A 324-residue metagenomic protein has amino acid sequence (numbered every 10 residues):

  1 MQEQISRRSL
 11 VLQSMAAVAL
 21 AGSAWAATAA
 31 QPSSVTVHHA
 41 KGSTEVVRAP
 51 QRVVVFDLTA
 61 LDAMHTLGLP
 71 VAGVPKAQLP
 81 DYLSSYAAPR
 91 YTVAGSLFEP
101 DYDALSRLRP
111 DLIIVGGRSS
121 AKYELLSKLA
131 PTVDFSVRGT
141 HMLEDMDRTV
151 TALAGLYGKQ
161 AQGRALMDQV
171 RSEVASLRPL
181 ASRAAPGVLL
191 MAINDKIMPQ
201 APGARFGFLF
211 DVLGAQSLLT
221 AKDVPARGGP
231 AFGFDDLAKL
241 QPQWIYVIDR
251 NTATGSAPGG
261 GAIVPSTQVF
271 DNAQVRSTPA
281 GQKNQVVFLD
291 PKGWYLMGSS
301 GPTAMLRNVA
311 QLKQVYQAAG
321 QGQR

Functional and structural regions predicted by a protein language model:
Q2-A17: N-terminal secretory signal peptides and thylakoid transit peptides that target proteins across membranes
Q4, G22-S34, S43-T44: C-terminal segment of N-terminal export signals and the immediately downstream linker at the start of the mature
R52, L58-R107: A short, structured surface patch at a secondary-structure boundary
R52-F56, A60-M64, Q162-L219: Basic- and aromatic-lined ligand-binding clefts that recognize polyanionic substrates
R109-V115, P131, Q241-Y246: Proline-aspartate-enriched helix->loop->beta-strand connector
A121, S136-A152, A185-F208, A253-S256: Extracytoplasmic ligand-binding site segments that recognize negatively charged/polar headgroups
M198-A201, P225-A257: Ligand-binding pocket segment of bilobal, Venus flytrap-like solute-binding proteins
D249-R324: Structured C-terminal subdomain patch of bacterial secreted/periplasmic proteins
